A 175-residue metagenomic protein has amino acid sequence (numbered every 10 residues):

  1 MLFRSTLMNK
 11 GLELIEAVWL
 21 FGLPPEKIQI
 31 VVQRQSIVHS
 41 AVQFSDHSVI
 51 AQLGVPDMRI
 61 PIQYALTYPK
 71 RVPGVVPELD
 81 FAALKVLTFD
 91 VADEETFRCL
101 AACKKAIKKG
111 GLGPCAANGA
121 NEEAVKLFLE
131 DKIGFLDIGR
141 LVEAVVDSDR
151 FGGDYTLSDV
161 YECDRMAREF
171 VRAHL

Functional and structural regions predicted by a protein language model:
M1-L175: Catalytic, metal-anchored helix/loop core of enzyme active sites in primary metabolism
